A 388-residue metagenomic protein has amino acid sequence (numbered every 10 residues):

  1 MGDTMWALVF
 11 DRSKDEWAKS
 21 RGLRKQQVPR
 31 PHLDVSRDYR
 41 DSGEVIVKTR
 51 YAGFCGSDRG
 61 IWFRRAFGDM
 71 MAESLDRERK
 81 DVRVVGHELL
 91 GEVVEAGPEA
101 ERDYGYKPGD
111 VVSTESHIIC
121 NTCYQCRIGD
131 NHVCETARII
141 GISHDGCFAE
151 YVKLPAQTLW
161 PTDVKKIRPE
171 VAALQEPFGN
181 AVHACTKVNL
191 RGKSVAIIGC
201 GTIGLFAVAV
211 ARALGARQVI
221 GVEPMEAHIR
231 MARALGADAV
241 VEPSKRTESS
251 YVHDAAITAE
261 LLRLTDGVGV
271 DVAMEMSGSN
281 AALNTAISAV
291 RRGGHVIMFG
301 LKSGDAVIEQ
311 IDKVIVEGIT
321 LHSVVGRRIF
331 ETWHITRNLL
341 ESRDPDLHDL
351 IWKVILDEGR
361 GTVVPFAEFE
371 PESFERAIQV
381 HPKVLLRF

Functional and structural regions predicted by a protein language model:
M1-D3, N284-I287, F330-F388: C-terminal hydrophobic helical "lid"/dimerization subdomain of Rossmann-like NAD(P)H-dependent oxidoreductases
P31-G53, F67-Y124, D163-K165: Glycine-rich beta-strand-centered segment in the early N-terminal region that forms part of a ligand/cofactor-binding
L75-H87, C120-I198: NAD(P)H dinucleotide-binding glycine-rich loop of Rossmann-like/cofactor-binding domains, especially the beta1-alpha1
V188-N189, T265, S277, A289-R291: A generic alpha-to-beta junction signature in SAM-dependent methyltransferases
I197-C200, R212-L283: Adenosine-nucleotide cofactor-binding segment
G204-L205: N-terminal Rossmann-fold NAD(P) dinucleotide-binding loop
R233-A234, D238, E242-P243, N280-D346 (+1 more regions): Glycine-rich phosphate-binding loop and adjacent beta-alpha segment of Rossmann(oid) nucleotide-cofactor-binding
